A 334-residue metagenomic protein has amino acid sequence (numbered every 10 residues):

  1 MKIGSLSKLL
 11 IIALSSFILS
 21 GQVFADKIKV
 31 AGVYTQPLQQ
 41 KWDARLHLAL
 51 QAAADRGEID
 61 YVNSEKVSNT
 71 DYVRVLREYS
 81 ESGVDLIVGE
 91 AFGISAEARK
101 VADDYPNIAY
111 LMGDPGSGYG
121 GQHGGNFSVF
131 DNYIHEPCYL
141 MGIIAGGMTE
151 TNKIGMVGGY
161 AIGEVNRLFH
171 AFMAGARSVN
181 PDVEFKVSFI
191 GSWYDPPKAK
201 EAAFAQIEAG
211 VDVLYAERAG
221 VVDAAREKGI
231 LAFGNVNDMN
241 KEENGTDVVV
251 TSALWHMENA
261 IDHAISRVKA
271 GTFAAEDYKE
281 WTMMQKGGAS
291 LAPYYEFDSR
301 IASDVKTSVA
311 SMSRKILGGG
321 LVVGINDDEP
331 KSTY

Functional and structural regions predicted by a protein language model:
K8-I18: Bacterial N-terminal signal peptides
L19-A25: Sec/Tat signal peptide C-region and signal peptidase I cleavage site
K29-A49, A53-R56, V62-D71, F92 (+1 more regions): Extracytoplasmic "Venus flytrap"
A31-G32, V84-F92, A109-G113, A209-A219 (+1 more regions): Periplasmic-binding protein-like
L50, P137-V183, V187, D277-I301: An alpha-beta-alpha
D103-D131, N237-V248: Flexible loop/hinge segments that line or gate small-molecule binding clefts
Y119-G146, M156-A161, T246-E258: Short beta-strand elements at the ligand-binding edges of bilobed clamshell
K269-Y334: Hinge/cleft segment of the Venus flytrap/periplasmic-binding protein
